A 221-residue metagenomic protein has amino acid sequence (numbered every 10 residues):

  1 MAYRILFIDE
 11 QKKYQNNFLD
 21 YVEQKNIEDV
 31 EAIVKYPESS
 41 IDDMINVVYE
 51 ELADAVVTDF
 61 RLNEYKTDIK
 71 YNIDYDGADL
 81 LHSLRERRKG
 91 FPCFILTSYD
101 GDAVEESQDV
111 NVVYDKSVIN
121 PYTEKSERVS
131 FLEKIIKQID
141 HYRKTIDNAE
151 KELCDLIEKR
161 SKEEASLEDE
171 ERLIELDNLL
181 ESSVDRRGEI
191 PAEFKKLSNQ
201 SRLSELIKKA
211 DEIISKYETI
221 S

Functional and structural regions predicted by a protein language model:
A2-N26: Conserved acidic segment of CheY-like receiver
K35-A55, N63: Acidic, metal-coordinating helix/loop segments flanking the phosphotransfer/catalytic sites of two-component signaling
V56-T58, L84: Receiver (REC) domain switch-region micro-motif
E64-D76: Short, flexible/disordered intra-domain loops and linkers
D79-E86, G90-A103: A short, hydrophobic beta-strand element within the central beta-sheet of small alpha/beta folds
E105-S126: Short, electropositive alpha-helical surface patch
N120-C154: The C-terminal output helix
D140-S221: C-terminal output/effector regions of signal-responsive regulators
